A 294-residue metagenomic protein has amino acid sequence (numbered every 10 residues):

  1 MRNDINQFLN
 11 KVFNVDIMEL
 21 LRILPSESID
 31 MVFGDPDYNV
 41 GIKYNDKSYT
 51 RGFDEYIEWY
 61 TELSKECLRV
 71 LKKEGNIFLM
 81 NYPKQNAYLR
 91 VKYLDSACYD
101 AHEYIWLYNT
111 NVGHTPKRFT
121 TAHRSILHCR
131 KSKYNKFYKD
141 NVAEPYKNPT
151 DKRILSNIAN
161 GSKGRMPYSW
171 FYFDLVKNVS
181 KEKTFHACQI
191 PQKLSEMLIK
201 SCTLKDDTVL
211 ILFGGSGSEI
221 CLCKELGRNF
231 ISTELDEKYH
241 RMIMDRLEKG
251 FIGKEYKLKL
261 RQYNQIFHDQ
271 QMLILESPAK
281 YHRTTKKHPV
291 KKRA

Functional and structural regions predicted by a protein language model:
M1-T233, E237-M242, E276, R283-A294: Core catalytic lobe of class I
R2-Q7, M244-K257: Short, conserved SAM-binding/catalytic segment of Class I S-adenosyl-L-methionine-dependent methyltransferases
N14-E19, R261-F267: Conserved SAM/SAH-binding loop
D95, L226-G227, G250-I252, L258 (+1 more regions): Short alpha-helix boundary/capping motifs
K139-A143, K254-N264: Short, flexible loop/turn segments with low-complexity composition
N264-H282: Conserved P-loop NTPase motor core of helicases/translocases
